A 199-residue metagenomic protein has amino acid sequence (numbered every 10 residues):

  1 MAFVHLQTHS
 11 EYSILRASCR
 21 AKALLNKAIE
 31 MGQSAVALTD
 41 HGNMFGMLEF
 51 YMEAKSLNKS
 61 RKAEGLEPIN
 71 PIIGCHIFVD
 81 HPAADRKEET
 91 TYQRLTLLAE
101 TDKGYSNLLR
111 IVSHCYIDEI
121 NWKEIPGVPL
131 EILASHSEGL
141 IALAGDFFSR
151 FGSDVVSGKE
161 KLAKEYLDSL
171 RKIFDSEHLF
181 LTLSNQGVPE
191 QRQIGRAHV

Functional and structural regions predicted by a protein language model:
M1-H198: Phosphodiester-processing cores and adjacent nucleic acid-binding clamps
